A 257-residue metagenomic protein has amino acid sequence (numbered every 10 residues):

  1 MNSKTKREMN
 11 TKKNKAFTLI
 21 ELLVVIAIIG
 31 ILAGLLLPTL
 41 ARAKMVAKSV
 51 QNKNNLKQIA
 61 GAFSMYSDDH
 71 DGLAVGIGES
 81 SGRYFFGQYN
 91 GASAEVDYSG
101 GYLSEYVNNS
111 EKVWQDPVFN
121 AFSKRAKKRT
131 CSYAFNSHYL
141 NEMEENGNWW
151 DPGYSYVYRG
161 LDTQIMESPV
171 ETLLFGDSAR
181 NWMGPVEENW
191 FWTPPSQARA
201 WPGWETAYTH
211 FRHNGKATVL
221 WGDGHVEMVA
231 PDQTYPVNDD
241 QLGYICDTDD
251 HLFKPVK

Functional and structural regions predicted by a protein language model:
M1-L19: N-terminal leader/signal peptides at the extreme start of proteins
K13-K44: N-terminal single-pass transmembrane signal-anchor helix
A16, A47, Q233: Alpha/beta-hydrolase active-site loop signature
A27, I31-L32, K48, D71 (+1 more regions): Conserved acidic
L36, A43, A47, F63 (+1 more regions): Conserved alpha-helical elements of the SDR catalytic core
R42-L56: Aliphatic-rich helix starts adjacent to a transmembrane/signal segment
N52-K257: Short, well-structured segments within or immediately adjacent to enzyme catalytic domains that line ligand-binding
